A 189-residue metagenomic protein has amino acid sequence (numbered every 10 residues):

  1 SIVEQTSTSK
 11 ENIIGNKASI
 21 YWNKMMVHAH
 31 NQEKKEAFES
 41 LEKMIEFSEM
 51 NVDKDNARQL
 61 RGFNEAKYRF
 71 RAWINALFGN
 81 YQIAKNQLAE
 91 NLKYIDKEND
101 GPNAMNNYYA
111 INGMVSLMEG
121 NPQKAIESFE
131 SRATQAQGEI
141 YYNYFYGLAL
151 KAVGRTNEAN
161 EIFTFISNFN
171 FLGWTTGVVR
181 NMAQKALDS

Functional and structural regions predicted by a protein language model:
V3-G15, K43-G62, A89-P102, F129-G138 (+1 more regions): Solenoid-like repeat scaffolds
N16-S19, N23, F63-A66, F70 (+5 more regions): "A position-specific structural signal for the A-helix of alpha-solenoid helical repeats
D96-A136, I140, L148: Alpha-helical adaptor scaffolds
F169-S189: Terminal, low-structured helical/coil segments at or just beyond the last alpha-helical repeat
